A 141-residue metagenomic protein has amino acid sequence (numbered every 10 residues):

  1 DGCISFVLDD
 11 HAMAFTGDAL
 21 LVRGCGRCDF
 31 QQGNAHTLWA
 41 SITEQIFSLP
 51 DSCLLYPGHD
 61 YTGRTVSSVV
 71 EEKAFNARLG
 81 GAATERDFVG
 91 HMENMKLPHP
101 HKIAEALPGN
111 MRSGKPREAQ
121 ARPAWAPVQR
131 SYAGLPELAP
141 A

Functional and structural regions predicted by a protein language model:
D1-D60, P140: Catalytic core of the metallo-beta-lactamase
A40-L54, G58-A141: Accessory terminal helices/loops
